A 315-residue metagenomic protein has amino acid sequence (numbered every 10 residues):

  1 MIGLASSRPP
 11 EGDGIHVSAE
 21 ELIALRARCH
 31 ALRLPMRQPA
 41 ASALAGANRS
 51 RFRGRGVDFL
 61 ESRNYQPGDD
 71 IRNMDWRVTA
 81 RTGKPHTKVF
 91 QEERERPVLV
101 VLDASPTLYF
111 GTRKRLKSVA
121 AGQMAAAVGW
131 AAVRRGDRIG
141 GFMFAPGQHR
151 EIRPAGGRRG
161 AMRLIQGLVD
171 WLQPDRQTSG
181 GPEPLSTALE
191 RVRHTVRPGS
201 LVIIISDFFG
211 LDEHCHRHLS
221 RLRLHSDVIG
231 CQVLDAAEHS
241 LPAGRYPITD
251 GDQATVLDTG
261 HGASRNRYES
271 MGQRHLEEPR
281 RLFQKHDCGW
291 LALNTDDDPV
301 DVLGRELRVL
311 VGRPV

Functional and structural regions predicted by a protein language model:
I2-R51, F59, N64-D69, V78 (+3 more regions): Exposed, interaction-prone extracellular/peripheral surfaces
I71-N73: N-terminal juxtadomain amphipathic helix that follows a signal peptide/anchor or precedes a small N-terminal auxiliary
